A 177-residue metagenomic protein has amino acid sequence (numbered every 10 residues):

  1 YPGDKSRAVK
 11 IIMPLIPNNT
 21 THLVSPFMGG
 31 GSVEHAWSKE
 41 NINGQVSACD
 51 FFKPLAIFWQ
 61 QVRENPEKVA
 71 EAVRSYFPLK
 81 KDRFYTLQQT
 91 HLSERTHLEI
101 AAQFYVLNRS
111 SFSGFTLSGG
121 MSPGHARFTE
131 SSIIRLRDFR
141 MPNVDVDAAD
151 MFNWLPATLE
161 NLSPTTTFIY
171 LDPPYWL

Functional and structural regions predicted by a protein language model:
Y1-M28, S32-E34, E40-N41: S-adenosyl-L-methionine
Y1-V9, N18, V62-L177: SAM-dependent nucleic-acid methyltransferase catalytic core
G29, C49, N108: Alpha/beta-hydrolase-fold catalytic nucleophile elbow
G44-S47: Short beta-strand element of Class I
F52: Conserved SAM/SAH-binding beta-strand->alpha-helix loop
A56: Short alpha-helix immediately C-terminal to the canonical SAM-binding loop
W59: Conserved SAM-binding loop
